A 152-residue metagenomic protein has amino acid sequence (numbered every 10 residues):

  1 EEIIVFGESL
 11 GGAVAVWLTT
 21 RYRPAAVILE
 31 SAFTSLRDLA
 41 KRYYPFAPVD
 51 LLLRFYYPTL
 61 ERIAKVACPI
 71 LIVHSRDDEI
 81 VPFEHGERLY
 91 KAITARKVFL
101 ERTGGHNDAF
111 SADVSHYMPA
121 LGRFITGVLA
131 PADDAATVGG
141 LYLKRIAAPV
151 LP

Functional and structural regions predicted by a protein language model:
E1-S9: Alpha/beta-hydrolase fold nucleophile elbow
G12-C68, E101, S111: Hydrolase active-site cap/lid region
T59, C68, P82-K91: Short alpha-helix in the alpha/beta-hydrolase fold that links the catalytic acid
K65-A67, L71-H74, D78: Short beta-strand/loop motif that positions the catalytic acidic residue of the alpha/beta-hydrolase fold
R76-V81, N107-D108: Acidic catalytic loop of the alpha/beta-hydrolase fold
E87-A109: Catalytic histidine neighborhood in serine/cysteine hydrolases with alpha/beta-hydrolase-type architecture
F110-I125: Post-His helix in hydrolase/transferase enzymes
